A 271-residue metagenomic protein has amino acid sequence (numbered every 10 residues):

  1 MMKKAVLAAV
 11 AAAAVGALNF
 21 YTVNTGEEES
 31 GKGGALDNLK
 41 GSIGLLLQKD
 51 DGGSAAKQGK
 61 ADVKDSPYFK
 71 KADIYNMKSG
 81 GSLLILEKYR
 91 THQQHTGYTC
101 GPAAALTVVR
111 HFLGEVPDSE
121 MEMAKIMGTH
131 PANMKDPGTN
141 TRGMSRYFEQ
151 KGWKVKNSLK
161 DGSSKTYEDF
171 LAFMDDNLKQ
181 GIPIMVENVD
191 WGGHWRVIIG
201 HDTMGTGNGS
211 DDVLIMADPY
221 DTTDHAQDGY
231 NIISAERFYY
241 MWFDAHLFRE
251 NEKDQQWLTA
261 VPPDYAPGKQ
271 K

Functional and structural regions predicted by a protein language model:
K3-A13: Sec-dependent N-terminal signal peptides
N19-T141, D211, R249, A260-K271: Active-site-adjacent structural segments surrounding the nucleophilic cysteine of cysteine proteases and isopeptidases
G44, A61-K64, P131-A132, H201-K271: Noncatalytic regulatory segments and standalone regulatory/sensor domains
H95-T99, L106-T107, T129-M134, D161-K165 (+3 more regions): Solvent-exposed loop/turn segments at secondary-structure junctions within structured extracellular/periplasmic domains
A103-E115, I126, Y147-K151, F173-Q180 (+2 more regions): Structured segments of extracytoplasmic/periplasmic soluble domains in secreted or envelope-associated proteins
E115-M123, K156-S164, V186-N188: Surface-exposed patches in mature extracellular/periplasmic domains of secreted proteins
T139, G143-L159, K179: Mid-length scaffold segments of soluble, non-membrane domains
S163-A217: Active-site-adjacent substructure of cysteine-protease-like catalytic cores
